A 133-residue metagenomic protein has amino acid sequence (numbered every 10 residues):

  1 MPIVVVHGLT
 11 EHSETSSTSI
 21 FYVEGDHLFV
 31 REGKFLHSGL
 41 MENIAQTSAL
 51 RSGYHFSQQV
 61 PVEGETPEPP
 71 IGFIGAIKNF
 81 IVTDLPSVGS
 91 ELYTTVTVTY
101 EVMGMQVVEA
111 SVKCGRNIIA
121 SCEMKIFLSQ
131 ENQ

Functional and structural regions predicted by a protein language model:
M1-L40: Catalytic strand-loop segment that frames the active site of acyl-thioester-processing enzymes
L9, K78-G115: Hydrophobic beta-sheet segments that form the core/acyl-binding groove of ACP/CoA-dependent acyl-chain-processing
L9, L36-G64: Active-site helix/loop of acyl-thioester processing domains in fatty-acid/polyketide metabolism, spanning hotdog-fold
S52-Y93: Hydrophobic beta-strand-centered segment that forms part of the acyl-chain substrate-binding groove
K113, K125-S129: Short beta-strand edge segments in extracellular beta-sheet folds
I118, N132-Q133: Extended, hydrophobic alpha-helical segments
A120-C122: A structural microfeature
